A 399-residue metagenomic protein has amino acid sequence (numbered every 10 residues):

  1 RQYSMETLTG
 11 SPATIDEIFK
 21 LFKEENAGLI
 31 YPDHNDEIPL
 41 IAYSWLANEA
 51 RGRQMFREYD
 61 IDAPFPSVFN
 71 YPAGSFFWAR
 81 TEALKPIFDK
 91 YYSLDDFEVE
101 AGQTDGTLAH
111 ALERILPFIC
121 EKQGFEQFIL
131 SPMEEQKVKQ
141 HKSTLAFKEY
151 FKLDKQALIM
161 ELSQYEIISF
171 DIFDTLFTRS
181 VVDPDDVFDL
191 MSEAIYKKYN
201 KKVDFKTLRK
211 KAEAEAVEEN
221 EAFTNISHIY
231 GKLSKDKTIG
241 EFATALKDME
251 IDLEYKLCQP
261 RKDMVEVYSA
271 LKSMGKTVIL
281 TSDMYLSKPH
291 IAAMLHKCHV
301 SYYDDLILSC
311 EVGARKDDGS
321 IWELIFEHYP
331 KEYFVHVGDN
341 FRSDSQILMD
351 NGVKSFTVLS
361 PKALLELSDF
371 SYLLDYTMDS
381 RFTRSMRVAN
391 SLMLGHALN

Functional and structural regions predicted by a protein language model:
R1, Y31, D36-Y43, A73 (+10 more regions): Short catalytic/ligand-binding loop motif for oxyanion handling, primarily in non-cytosolic enzymes, centered on
R1-Y150: ER/Golgi luminal nucleotide-sugar-dependent glycosyltransferases, focusing on the catalytic module
G74, L108-Y150, S234, Q346 (+2 more regions): C-terminal accessory extensions appended to soluble enzyme cores
I159-L208: Active-site neighborhood of HAD-like aspartate-dependent phosphohydrolases
M191-A194, K198-M249: A metal-dependent, Asp-based hydrolase signature
A243-H296, D305-S309: Substrate-recognition element of Asp-dependent hydrolases with the DxDx(T/V) motif
D317-D344: Conserved Lys-Pro-Asp/Glu-containing loop-to-beta segment of HAD-superfamily phosphomonoesterases, centered on
D339-S355: Acidic, divalent-metal-coordinating active-site segment for phosphoryl/phosphodiester hydrolysis, typified by short
